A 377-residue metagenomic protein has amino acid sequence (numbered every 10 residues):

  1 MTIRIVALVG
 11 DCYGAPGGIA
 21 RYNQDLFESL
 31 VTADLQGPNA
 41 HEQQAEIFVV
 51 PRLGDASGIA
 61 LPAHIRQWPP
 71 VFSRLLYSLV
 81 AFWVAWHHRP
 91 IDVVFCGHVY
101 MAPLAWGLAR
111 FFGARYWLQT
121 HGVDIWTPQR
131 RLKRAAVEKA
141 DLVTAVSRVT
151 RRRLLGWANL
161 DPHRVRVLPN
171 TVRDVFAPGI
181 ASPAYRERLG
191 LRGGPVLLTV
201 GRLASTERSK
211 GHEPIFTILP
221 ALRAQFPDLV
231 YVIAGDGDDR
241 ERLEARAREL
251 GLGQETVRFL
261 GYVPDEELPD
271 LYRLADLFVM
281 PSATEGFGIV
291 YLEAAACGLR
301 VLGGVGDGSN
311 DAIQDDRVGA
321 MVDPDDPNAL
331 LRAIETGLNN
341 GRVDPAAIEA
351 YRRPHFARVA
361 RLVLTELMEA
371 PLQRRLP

Functional and structural regions predicted by a protein language model:
L8, L191-K210, F216-L219: Conserved donor-binding/catalytic core segment of Leloir-type glycosyltransferases
C96-A102: Short His-centered aromatic/hydrophobic patch
V137, Y262-V263, D270-A275: Short alpha-helical donor nucleotide-sugar binding micro-motif in glycosyltransferases
E241-V263: Nucleotide-activated donor-binding/catalytic signature segment of Leloir-type glycosyltransferases, i.e., the conserved
A283: Aromatic "clamp/platform" in nucleotide-sugar-dependent glycosyltransferases that forms part of the donor/acceptor
R300-G303: Short hydrophobic beta-strand element within catalytic cores of glycosyltransferases and related nucleotide-activated
D315-D316, A320-P327, E335-G341: Conserved acidic donor-binding segment of nucleotide-sugar-dependent glycosyltransferases
N339-R375: A charged, aromatic-enriched C-terminal amphipathic alpha-helix characteristic of glycosyltransferases across folds
